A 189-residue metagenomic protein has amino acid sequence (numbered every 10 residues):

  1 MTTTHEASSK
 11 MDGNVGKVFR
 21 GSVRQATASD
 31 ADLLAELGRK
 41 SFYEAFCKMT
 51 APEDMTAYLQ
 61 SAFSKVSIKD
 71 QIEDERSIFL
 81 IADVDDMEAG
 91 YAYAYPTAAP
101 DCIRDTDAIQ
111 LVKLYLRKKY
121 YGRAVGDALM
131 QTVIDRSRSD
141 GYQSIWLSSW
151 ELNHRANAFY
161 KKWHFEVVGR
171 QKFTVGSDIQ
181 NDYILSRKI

Functional and structural regions predicted by a protein language model:
T2-T3, A7-K10, G16, G21 (+8 more regions): Acetyl-CoA-dependent GNAT
I68, Y160, F165: Conserved active-site tyrosine of GNAT-family acetyltransferases
S77, Q180-I184: Short hydrophobic/aromatic beta-strand or adjacent loop that forms the aromatic wall/cage of a ligand/substrate-binding
R117-K119, R123, E151-L152: Active-site acidic-Proline motif in GNAT/NAT acetyltransferases
Q143, E166: Short acidic/polar active-site loop segments enriched in Thr and Asp
L147-A156, T174-D178: Conserved beta-strand-loop-alpha-helix junction that forms the acyl-donor binding cleft
R170: Conserved S-adenosyl-L-methionine
